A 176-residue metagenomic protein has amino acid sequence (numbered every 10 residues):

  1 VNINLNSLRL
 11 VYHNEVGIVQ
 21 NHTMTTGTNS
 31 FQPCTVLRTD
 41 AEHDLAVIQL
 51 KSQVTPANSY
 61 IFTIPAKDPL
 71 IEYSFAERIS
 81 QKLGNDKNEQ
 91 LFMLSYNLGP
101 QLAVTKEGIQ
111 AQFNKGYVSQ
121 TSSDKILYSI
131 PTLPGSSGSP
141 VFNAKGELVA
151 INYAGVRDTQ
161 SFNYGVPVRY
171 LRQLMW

Functional and structural regions predicted by a protein language model:
V1-L45, S52-Q53, A154: Catalytic-histidine neighborhood of serine endopeptidases, predominantly the chymotrypsin-like S1/PA family
T26-G27, T35-T39, I71-S136, N152-Y164: Flexible, gly/ser-rich surface segments that form the specificity/activation loops bordering the active-site cleft
Q53-F62, R172: Short helix-loop capping/hinge motifs at secondary-structure junctions, enriched in acidic/polar residues
S59-F75: Short, structured beta-strand/loop micro-motifs enriched in basic residues and often containing a Trp
G138-P140: Beta-propeller and closely related beta-sheet repeat lectin domains
N143: Short, acidic, Ser/Thr-enriched surface-loop or helix-capping motifs
G146: Short conserved active-site loop signatures built around small residues
V168-W176: Pro/Ala/Gly-rich low-complexity, hydrophilic intrinsically disordered segments
